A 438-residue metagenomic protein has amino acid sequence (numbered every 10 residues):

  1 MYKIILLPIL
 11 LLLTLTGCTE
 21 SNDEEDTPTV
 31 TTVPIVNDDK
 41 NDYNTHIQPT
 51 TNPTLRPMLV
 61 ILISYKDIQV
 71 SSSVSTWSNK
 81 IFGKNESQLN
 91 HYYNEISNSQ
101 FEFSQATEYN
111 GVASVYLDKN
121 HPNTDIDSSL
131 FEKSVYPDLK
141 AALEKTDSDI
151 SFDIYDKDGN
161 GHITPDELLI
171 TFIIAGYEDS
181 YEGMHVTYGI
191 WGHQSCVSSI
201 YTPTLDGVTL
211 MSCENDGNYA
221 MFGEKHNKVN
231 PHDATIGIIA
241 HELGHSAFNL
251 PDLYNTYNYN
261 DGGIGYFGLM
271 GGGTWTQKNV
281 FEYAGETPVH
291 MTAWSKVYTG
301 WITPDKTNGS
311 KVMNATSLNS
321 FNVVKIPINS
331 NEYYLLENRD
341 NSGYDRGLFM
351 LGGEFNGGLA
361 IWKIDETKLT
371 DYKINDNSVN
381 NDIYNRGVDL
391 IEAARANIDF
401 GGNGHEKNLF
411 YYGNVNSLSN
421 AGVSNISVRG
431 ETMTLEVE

Functional and structural regions predicted by a protein language model:
Y2-P8: Sec-dependent signal peptide recognition, specifically the positively charged N-region followed immediately by
T14-G17: C-terminal motif of bacterial Sec signal peptides marking the signal peptidase cleavage site
T19-S21: Bacterial signal peptide processing site
P28-D42, T50, L59, S71-E108 (+2 more regions): Non-catalytic C-terminal accessory/binding modules of secreted extracellular proteins
P49, N94-T209: Active-site-proximal segments of metallohydrolase catalytic domains
L55-L59, T164-I170, G265, N329-Y334: Loop/turn elements at helix/coil->beta-strand transitions in domains of secreted/extracellular proteins
G237-L253, L336: Active-site recognition of the HExxH zinc-binding catalytic motif
N260-G300: Post-HExxH zinc-binding segment in Zn-dependent metallohydrolases
